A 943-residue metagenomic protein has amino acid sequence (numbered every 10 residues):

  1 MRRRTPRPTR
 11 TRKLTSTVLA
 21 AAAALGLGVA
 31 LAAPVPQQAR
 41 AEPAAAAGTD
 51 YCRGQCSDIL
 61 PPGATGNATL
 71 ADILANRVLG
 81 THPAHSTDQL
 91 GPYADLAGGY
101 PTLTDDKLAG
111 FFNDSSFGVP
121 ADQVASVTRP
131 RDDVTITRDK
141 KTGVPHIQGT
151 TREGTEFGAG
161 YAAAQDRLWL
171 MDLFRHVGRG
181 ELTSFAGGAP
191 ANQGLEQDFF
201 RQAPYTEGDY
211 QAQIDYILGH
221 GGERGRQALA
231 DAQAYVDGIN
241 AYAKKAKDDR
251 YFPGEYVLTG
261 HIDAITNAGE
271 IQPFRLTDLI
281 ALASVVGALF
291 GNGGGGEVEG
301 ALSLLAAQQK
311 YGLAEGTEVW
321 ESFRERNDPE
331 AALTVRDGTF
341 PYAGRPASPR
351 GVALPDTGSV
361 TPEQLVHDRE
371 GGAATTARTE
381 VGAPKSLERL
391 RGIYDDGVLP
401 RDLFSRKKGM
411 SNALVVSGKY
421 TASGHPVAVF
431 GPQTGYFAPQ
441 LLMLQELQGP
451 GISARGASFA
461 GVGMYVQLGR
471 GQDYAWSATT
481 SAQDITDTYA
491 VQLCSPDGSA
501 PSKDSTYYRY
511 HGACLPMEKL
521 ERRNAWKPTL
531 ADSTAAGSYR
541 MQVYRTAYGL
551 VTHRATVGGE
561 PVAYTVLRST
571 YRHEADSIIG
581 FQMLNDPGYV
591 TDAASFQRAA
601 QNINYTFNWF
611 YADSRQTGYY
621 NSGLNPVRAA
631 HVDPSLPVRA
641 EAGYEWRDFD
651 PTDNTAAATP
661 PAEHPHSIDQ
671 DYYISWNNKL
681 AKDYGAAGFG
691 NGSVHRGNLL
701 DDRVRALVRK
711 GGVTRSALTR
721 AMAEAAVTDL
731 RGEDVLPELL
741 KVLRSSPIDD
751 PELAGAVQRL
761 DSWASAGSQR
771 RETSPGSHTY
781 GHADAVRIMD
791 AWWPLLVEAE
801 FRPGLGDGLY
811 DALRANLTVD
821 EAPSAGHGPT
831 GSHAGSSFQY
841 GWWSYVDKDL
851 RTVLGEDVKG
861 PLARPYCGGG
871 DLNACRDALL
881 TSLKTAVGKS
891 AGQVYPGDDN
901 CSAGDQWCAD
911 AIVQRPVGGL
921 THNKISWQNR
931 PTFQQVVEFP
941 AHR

Functional and structural regions predicted by a protein language model:
M1-E42: Secretory targeting and sorting signals
A44-P426, P432, A457: Substrate-recognition/specificity elements adjacent to catalytic centers across diverse enzyme folds
L60, L74, H82-A84, L96 (+8 more regions): Terminal end segments
T155-A159, Y210-A230, L567-S569, F581-P587 (+4 more regions): Second-shell loop/turn segments in exported
Y210, A228-G238, A438, G580 (+3 more regions): Stable alpha-helical elements in mature extracytoplasmic
P439, A460, T486, Y605-L707 (+2 more regions): Hydrophobic alpha-helical segments
G449-P450, A454-G463, L468-Y474, A478-E645 (+1 more regions): Glycine- and hydrophobic-rich flexible loops that cap the catalytic core of alpha/beta enzyme folds
Y780-G868: Charged, long alpha-helical assembly modules
